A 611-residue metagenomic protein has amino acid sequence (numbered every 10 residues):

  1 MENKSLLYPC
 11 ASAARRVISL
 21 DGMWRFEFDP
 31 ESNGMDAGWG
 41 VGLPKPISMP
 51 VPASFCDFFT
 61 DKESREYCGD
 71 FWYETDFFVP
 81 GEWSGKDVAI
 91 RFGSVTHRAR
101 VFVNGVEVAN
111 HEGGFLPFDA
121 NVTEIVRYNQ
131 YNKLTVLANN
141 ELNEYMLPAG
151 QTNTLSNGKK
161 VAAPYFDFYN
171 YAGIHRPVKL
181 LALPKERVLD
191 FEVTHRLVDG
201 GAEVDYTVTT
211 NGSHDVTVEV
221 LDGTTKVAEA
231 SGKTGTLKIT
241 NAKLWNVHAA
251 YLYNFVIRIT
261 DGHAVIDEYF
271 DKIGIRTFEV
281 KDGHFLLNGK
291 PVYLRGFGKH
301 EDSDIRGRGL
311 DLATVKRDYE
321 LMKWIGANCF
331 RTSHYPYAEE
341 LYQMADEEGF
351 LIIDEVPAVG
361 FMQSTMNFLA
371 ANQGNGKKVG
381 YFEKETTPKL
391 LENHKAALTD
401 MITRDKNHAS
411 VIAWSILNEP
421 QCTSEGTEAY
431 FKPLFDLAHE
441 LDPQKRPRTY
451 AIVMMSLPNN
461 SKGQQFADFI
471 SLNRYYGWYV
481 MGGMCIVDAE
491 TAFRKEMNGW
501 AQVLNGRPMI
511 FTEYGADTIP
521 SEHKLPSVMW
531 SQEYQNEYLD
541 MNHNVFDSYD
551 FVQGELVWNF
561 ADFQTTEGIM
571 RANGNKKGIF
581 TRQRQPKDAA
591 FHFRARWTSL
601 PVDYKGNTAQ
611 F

Functional and structural regions predicted by a protein language model:
M1-M344, E348-I352, A397, I412-A413 (+5 more regions): Secreted/periplasmic carbohydrate-active enzymes, especially glycoside hydrolases
T207, Y319-L321, C329-S599, K605-F611: Substrate-binding/catalytic cleft of secreted carbohydrate-active enzymes, primarily glycoside hydrolases
